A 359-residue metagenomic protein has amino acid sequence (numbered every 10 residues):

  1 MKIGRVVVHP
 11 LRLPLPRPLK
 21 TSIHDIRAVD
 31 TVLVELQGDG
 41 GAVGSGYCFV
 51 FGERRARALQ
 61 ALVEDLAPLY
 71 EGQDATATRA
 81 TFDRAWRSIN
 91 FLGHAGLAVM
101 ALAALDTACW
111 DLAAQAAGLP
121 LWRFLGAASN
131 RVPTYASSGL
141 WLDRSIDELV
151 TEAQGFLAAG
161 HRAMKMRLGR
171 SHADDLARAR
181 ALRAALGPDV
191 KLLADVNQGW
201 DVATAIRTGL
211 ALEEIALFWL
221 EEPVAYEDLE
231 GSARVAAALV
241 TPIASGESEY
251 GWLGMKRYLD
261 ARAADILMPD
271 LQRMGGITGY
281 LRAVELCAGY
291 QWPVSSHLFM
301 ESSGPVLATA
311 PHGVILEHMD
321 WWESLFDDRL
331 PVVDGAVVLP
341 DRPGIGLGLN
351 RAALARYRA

Functional and structural regions predicted by a protein language model:
M1-L13, D25, V29-T31, S295-A359: Flexible C-terminal active-site loop/helix
I3, V34, G41, L66 (+9 more regions): Conserved, mostly hydrophobic/aromatic
R5, L36-A116: Metal- or metallocofactor-binding catalytic centers and their adjacent structured scaffolds across diverse enzyme
L13-K20: Short Pro/Gly-enriched beta-strand edge/turn motifs at strand-loop
R54-L59, K256-D260, G279-R282, M300-H312: Histidine/acidic-residue-rich catalytic or RNA/ligand-binding cores of hydrolases and nuclease-related proteins
L92, A117-L142, R178, G187-D189: N-terminal small/glycine-rich loop or linker at the start of catalytic domains across soluble metabolic enzymes
A128-R162, G169: Glycine-rich active-site/cofactor-binding loop and its immediate structural neighborhood
M166-H297: Catalytic core of soluble alpha/beta enzymes
